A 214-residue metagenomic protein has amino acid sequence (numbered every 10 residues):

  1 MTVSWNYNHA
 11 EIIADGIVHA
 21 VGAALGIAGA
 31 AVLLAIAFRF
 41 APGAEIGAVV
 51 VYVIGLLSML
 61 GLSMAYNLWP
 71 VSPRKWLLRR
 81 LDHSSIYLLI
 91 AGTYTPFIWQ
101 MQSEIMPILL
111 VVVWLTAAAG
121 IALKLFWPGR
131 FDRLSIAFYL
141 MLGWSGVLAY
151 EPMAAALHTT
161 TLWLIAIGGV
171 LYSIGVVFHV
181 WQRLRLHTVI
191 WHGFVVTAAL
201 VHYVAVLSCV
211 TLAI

Functional and structural regions predicted by a protein language model:
M1-I214: Multi-pass alpha-helical transmembrane bundles in non-GPCR membrane proteins that perform intramembrane catalysis
